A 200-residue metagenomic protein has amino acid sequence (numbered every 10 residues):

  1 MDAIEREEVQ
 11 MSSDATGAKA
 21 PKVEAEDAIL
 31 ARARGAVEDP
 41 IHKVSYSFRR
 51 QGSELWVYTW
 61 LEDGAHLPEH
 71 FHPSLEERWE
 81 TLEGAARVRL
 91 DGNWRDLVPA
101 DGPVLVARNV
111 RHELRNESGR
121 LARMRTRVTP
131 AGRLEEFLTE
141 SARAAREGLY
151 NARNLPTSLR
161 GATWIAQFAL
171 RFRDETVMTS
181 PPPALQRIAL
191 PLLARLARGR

Functional and structural regions predicted by a protein language model:
M1-G17: N-terminal amphipathic/basic-hydrophobic helices that include classical n-h-c signal peptides and signal-anchor
S12-I41: Short, extreme N-terminal leader segments that mark the start of a protein/domain
R32-F71, L75-E76: A short glycine-rich, His/Asp/Glu-containing loop-to-beta-strand
E62-G64, A100-D101, N109, G119: Tight coil/turn sites that cap or link beta-strands
S74-A86: Glycine- and acidic-residue-biased ligand/ion/polar-headgroup-sensing regions
R78, G92-N109: Short acidic-glycine-tyrosine-enriched beta hairpin
R108-F137: Ligand-binding loop in jelly-roll beta-barrel domains
S141-R200: Acidic/histidine-enriched, glycine/proline-rich intrinsically disordered or flexible terminal extensions
